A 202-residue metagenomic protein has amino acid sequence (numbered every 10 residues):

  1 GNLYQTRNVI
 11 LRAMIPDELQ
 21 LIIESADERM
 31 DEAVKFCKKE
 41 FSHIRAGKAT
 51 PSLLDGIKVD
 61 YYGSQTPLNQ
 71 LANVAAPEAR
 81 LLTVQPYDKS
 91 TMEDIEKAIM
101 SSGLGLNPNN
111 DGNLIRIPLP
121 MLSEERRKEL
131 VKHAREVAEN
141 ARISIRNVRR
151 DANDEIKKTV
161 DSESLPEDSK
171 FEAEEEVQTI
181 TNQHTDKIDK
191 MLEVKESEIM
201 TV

Functional and structural regions predicted by a protein language model:
R7-A13: N-terminal organelle-targeting presequences
A13-D17, I115-V202: Positively charged, low-complexity, intrinsically disordered RNA-binding extensions
I15-E93: A positional/architectural concept
I23, D27-K38, P51, L68 (+8 more regions): Amphipathic alpha-helical transducer elements in NTP-driven molecular machines
K39, K97-G105, E136-E139, R150: Short, intrinsically disordered, mixed-charge
P51, Y61-E78, N109-L114, M121 (+1 more regions): Flexible hinge/switch segments at interdomain interfaces of large molecular machines
A79-N109, N113-I115: Glycine-rich active-site/cofactor-binding loop and its immediate structural neighborhood
